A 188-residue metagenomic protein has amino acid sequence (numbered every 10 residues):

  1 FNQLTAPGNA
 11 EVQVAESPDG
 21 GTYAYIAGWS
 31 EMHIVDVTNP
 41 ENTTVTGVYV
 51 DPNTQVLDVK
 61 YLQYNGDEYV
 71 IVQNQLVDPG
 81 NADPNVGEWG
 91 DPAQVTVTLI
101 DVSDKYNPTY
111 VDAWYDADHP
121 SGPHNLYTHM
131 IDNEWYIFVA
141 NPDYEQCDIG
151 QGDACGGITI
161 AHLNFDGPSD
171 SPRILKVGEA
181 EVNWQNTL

Functional and structural regions predicted by a protein language model:
F1-L188: Feature marking well-ordered beta-strand scaffolds used for ligand recognition
